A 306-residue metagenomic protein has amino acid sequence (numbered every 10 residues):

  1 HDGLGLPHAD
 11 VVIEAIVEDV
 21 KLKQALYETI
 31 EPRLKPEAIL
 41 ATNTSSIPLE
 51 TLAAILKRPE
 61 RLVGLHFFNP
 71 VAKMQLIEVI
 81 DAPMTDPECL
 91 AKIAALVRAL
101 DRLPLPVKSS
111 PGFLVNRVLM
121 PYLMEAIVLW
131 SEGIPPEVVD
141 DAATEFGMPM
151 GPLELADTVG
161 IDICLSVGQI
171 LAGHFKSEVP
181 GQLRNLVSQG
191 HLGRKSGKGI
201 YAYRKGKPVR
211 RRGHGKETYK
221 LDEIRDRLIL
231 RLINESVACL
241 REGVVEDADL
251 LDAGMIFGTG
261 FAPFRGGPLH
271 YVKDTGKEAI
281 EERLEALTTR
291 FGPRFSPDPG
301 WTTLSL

Functional and structural regions predicted by a protein language model:
H1-L306: N-terminal glycine-rich phosphate-binding loop for ADP-containing cofactors
